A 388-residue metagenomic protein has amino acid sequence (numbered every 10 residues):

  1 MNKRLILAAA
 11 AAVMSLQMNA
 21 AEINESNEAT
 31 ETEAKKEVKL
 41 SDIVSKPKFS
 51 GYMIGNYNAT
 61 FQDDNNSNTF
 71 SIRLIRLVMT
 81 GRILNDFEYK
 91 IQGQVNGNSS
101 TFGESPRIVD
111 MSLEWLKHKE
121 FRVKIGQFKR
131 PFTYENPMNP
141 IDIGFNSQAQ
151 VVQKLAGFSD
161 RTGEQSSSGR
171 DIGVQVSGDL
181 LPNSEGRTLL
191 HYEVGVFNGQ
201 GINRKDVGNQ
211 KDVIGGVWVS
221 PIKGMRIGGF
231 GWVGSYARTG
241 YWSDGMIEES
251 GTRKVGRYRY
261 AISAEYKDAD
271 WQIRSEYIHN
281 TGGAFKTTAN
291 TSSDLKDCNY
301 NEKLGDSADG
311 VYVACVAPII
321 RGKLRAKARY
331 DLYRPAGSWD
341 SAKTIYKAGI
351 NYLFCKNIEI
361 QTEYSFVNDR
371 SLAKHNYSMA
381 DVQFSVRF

Functional and structural regions predicted by a protein language model:
M1-I54: N-terminal periplasmic/intermembrane-space "pro-region" immediately following the signal or transit peptide
R4-I6, E37-V38, V78, I278 (+2 more regions): Residue-level detector of intrinsically disordered/flexible regions characterized by low predicted structural confidence
S15-L16, E88, T288: Hydrophobic alpha-helical membrane context
L16, A21-N24, R107, N209 (+1 more regions): Intrinsic disorder/low-complexity signature
I23-N27, F61-N65, L84, G103 (+5 more regions): Outer-membrane beta-barrel pore domains
K36-G199, V207-I214, W218-I227, Y312-P318 (+2 more regions): Outer membrane beta-barrel
